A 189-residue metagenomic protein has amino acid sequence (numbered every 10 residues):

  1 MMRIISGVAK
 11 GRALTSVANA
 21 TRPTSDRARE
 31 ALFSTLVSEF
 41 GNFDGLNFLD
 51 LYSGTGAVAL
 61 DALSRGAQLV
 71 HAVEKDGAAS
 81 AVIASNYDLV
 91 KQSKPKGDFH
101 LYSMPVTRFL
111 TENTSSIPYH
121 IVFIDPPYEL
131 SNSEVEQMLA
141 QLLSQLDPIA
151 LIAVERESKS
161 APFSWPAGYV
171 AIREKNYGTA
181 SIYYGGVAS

Functional and structural regions predicted by a protein language model:
M1-S189: Class I S-adenosyl-L-methionine-dependent methyltransferase catalytic core
